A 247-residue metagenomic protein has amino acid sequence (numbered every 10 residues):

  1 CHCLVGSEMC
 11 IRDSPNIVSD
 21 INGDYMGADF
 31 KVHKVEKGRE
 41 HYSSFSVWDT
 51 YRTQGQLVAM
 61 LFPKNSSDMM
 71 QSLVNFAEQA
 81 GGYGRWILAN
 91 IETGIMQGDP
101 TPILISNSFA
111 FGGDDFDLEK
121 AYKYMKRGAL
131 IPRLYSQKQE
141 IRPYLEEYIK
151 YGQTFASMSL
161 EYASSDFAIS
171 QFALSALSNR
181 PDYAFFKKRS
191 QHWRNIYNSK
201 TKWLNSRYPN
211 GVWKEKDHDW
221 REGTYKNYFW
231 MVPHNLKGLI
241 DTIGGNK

Functional and structural regions predicted by a protein language model:
C1, S66-S67, R180-Y183: Internal amphipathic alpha-helical segments of the cytochrome P450 catalytic fold
C1-G6, C10-I11: Single conserved hydrophobic/aromatic residue that forms the stacking wall/gate of nucleotide- or nucleobase-binding
R12-S14, K247: Short, compositionally biased segments
P15-S19: Short, solvent-exposed beta-strand-terminating loops
D20-G38, E78-A89, R133-Q153, N198-D217: Glycine- and aromatic-rich loop/turn segments at beta-sheet edges
S43-T50, Q54-A173, K187, Y228-L236 (+1 more regions): Aromatic-rich carbohydrate-recognition surfaces in CAZymes
G84, S175-K247: Catalytic cores of carbohydrate-active enzymes
